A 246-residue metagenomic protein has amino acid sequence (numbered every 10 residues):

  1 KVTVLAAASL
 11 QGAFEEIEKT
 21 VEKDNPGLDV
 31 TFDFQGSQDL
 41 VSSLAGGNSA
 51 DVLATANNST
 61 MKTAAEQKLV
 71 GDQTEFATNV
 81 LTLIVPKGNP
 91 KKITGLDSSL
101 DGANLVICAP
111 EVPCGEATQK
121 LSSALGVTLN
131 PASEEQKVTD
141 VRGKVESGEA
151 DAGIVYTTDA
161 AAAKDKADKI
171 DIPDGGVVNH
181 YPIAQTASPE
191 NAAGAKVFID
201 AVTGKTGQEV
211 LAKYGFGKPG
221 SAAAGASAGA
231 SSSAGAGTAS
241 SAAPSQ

Functional and structural regions predicted by a protein language model:
K1-K19, K23, Q38, S42-A45 (+4 more regions): Exported/periplasmic ABC-transporter solute-binding proteins
V2, L28-V30, L81: Conserved beta-strand core positions
G27, S49-A50, A150: Short, high-confidence coil segments that cap the C-terminus of an alpha-helix and link into the following beta-strand
K68, D72-T74: Central helical "cap/lid" subdomain
